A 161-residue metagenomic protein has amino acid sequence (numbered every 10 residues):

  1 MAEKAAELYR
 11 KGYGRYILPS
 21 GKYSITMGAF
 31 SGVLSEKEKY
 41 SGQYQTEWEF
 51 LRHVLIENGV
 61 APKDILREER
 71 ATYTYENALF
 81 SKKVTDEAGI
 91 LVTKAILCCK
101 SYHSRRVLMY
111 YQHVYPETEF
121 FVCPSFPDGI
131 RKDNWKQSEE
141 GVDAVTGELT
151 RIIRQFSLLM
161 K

Functional and structural regions predicted by a protein language model:
M1-G141: A structural signal for short, hydrophobic/glycine-enriched beta-strand patches
E139-K161: A conserved mid-domain beta-alpha-beta active-site/ligand-binding segment of alpha/beta enzyme cores
